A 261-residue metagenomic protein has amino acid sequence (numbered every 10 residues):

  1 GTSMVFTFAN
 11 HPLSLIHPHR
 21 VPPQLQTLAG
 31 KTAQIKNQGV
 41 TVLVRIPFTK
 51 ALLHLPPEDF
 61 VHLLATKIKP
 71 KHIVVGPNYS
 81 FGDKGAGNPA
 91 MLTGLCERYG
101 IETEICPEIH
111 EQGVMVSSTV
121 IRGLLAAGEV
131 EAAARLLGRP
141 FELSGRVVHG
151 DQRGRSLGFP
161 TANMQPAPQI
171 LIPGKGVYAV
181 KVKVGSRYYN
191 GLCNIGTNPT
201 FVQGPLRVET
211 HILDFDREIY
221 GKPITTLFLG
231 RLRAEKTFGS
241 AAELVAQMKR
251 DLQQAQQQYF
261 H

Functional and structural regions predicted by a protein language model:
T2, T41, E102: Residue-level detector of anion-binding/catalytic polar loops
V5-T7, I105: Structural beta-sheet core signal
P12-Y99: N-terminal Rossmann-like or analogous alpha/beta NTP/dinucleotide-binding catalytic cores that position adenine
G30, A132-R139, E243-Q254: A non-catalytic, amphipathic alpha-helix used as a structural packing/dimerization or gating element in enzyme scaffolds
I35, I73, A133, V180 (+1 more regions): Residue-level signal for inorganic ion chemistry
C96-N194: Glycine-rich, Lys/Arg-enriched anion-binding loops that position phosphate/diphosphate groups for phosphoryl
H149-H261: Phosphate/ribose-recognition catalytic cores of enzymes acting on nucleotide-derived substrates
